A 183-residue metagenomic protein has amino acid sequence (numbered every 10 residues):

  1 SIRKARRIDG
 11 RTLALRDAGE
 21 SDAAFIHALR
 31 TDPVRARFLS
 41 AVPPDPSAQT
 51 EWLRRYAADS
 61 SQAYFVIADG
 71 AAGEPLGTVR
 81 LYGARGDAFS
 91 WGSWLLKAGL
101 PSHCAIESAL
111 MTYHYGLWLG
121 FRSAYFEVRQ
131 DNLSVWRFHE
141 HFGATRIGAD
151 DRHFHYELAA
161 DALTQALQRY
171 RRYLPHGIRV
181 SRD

Functional and structural regions predicted by a protein language model:
S1-A23, L29, A71-D183: Acyl-donor (CoA/ACP) binding surface of acyl/acetyltransferases
D9, A28-V42: Helix-loop element at the rim of GNAT/NAT acetyltransferase active sites that forms part of the acceptor-substrate
A36, T50-R54, T164-L167, R171: Generic detector of well-ordered alpha-helical segments enriched in charged/polar residues, highlighting helical
R37, S60-Y64, S102-H103, S123: Secondary-structure transition/capping residues
V42-A88, G92: Acetyl-CoA-dependent GNAT
